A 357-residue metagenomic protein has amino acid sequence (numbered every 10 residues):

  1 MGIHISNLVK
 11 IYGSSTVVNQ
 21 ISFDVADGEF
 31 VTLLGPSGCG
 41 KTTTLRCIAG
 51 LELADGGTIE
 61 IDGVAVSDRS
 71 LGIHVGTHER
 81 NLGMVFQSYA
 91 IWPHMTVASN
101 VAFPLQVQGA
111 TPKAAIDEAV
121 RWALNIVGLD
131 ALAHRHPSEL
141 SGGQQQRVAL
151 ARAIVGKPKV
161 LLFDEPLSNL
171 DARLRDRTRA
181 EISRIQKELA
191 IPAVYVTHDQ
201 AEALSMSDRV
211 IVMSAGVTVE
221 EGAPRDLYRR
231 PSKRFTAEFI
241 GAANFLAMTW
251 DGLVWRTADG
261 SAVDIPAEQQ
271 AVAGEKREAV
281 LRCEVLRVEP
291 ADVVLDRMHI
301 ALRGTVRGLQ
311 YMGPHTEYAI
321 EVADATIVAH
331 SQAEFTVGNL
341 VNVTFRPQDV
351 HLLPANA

Functional and structural regions predicted by a protein language model:
K10, S22-V25: Conserved A-loop
L34-P36: The feature captures the beta-strand-to-loop junction immediately N-terminal to the Walker
A49: Helix-to-loop junction immediately C-terminal to a conserved catalytic motif
D55-T58, A215: Conserved coupling/switch loops of ABC nucleotide-binding domains, chiefly the family-specific signature
G57-R69: Conserved ABC transporter NBD signature motif
N81-G83, Q87, I91-F235: ABC ATPase nucleotide-binding domains
V254-G308, E334-A357: Glycine/charge-rich catalytic "coupling/switch" loops of P-loop NTPases
